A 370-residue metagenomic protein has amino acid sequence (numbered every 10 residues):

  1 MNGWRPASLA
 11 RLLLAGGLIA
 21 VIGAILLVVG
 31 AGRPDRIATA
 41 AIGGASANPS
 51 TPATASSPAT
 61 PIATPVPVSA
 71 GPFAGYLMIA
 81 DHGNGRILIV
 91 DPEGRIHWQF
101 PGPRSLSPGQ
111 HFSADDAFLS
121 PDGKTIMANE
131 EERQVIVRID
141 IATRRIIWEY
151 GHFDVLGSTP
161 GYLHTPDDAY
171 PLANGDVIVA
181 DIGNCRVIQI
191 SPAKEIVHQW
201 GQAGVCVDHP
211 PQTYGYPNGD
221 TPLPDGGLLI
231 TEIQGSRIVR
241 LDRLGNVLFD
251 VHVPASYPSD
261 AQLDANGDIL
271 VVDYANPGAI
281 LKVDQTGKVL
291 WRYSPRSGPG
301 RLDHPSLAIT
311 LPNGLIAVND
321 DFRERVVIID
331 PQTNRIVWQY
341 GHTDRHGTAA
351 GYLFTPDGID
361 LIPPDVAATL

Functional and structural regions predicted by a protein language model:
M1-G3, A7, D35, I96: A composition-driven signal for long, intrinsically disordered, charge-rich low-complexity tracts
N2-L18: N-terminal Sec-pathway targeting helices
G23-L370: Histidine-/acidic-rich catalytic cores in large beta-rich domains
